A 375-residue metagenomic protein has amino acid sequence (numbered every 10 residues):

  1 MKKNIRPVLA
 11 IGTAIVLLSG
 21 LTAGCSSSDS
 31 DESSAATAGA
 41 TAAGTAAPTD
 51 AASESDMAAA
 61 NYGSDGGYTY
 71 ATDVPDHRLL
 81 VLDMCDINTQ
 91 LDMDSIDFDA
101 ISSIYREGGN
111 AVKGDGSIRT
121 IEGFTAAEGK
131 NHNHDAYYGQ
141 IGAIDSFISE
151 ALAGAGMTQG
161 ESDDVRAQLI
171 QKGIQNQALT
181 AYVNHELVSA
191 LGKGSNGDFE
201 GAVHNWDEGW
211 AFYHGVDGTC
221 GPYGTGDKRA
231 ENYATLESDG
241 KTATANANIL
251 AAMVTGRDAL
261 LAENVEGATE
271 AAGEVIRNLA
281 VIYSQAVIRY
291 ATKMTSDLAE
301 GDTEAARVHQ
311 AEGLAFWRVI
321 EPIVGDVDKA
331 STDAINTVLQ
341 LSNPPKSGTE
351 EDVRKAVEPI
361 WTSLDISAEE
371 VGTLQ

Functional and structural regions predicted by a protein language model:
K2-G12: Bacterial N-terminal signal peptides that target proteins for export
S19-G24: C-terminal motif of bacterial Sec signal peptides marking the signal peptidase cleavage site
C25-S55: Short, low-complexity, disordered segments immediately C-terminal to signal peptides in bacterial exported proteins
P48-Q375: Mature extracytoplasmic or organellar-lumen-exposed domains after removal of signal/transit peptides
